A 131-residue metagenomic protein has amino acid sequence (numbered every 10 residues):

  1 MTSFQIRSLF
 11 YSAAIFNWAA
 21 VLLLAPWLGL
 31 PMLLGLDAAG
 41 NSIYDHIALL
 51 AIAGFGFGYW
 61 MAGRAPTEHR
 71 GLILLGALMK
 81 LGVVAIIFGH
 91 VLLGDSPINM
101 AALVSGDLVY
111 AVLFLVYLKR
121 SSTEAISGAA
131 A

Functional and structural regions predicted by a protein language model:
M1-I6, R64-E68, S96: Membrane-interface helix-boundary motifs at transmembrane edges
T2-I43: Membrane-helix boundary elements
I15-L23, G40-R64, L75-G82: Core segments of alpha-helical transmembrane spans in multipass integral membrane proteins
A25, W60, F88, V112-L118: Membrane-embedded alpha-helical segments of multi-pass transporters/permeases
L34-Y44, G71, D95-G106: Non-cytosolic membrane-interface motifs at loop->transmembrane helix junctions
P66-T67, V84-A102, K119-R120: Membrane-helix boundary connector in multi-pass membrane proteins
I73-I87, L103-F114: Hydrophobic alpha-helical segments of small multi-pass membrane proteins
V109-A131: Membrane-water interface at the C-terminal end of transmembrane alpha helices
